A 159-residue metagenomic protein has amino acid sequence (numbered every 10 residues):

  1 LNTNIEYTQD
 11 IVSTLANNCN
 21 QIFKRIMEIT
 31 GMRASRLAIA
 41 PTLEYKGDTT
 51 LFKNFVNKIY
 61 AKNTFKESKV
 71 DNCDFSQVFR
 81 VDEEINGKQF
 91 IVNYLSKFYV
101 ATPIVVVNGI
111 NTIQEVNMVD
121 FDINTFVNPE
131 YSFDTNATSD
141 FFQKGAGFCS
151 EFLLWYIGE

Functional and structural regions predicted by a protein language model:
L1-E6, T49, A61-S68, N124 (+2 more regions): Proteins with a high burden of low-complexity, intrinsically disordered sequence enriched in S/T/G/P/A and R, requiring
L1-N57: Charge-rich, low-complexity N-terminal segments
L15, C19-T30, N63, G145-I157: Hydrophobic, Leu/Ile/Phe/Ala-enriched alpha-helical segments that form helix-helix packing faces
A16, A34, A38-A40, A61 (+3 more regions): A sequence-composition feature that detects small, non-aromatic residues
G31, G47, G87, G109 (+2 more regions): Residue-identity detector for glycine
A38-D122: Aromatic/basic-lined ligand-recognition segments that form π-stacking hydrophobic pockets flanked by Lys/Arg to engage
N111-E159: Long, compositionally biased interface segments
